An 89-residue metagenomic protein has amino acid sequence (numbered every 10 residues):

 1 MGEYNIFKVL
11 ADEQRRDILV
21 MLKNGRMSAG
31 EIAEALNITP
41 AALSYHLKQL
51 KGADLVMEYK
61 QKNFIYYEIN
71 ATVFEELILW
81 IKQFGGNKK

Functional and structural regions predicted by a protein language model:
M1-E3, N24, A71-K89: Amphipathic alpha-helical dimerization/coiled-coil segments that flank or bridge DNA-binding/regulatory modules
A11-D12, K62-W80: Short, cationic-aromatic polyanion-contact patches
E13, N24-G30: Short capping segments at the starts of secondary-structure elements
R16-I18: Pre-recognition alpha-helix immediately N-terminal to the DNA-recognition helix within helix-turn-helix or winged-helix
S28-G30, A41, K48: Residues within helix-turn-helix
E34, Y45, K51-G52: Alpha-helical residues within the helix-turn-helix
K51-Q61, E68: Beta-hairpin "wing" of winged helix-turn-helix
